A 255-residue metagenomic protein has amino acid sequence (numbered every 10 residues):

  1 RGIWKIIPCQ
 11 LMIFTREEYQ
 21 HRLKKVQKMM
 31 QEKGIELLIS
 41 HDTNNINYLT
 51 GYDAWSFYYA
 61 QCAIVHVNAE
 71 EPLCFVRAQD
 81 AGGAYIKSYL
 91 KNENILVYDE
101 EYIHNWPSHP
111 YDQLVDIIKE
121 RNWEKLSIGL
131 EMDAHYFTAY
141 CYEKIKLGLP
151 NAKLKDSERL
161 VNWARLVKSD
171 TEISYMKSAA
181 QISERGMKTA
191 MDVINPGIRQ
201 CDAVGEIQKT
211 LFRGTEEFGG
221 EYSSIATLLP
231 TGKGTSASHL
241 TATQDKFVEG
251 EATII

Functional and structural regions predicted by a protein language model:
W4-R185: A composition/biophysics-driven feature that prefers long, compositionally simple stretches
I46-S56, E158-W163, V167, I198-I255: Short catalytic-site patches enriched in acidic/histidine residues that coordinate or position cofactors/metals
K119, P150, S178-K188, D192-R199 (+2 more regions): Generic secondary-structure signature for well-ordered alpha-helical cores
G129, M191, L228: Short aromatic/hydrophobic contact patches that present stacked aromatics for nucleic-acid/ligand binding
